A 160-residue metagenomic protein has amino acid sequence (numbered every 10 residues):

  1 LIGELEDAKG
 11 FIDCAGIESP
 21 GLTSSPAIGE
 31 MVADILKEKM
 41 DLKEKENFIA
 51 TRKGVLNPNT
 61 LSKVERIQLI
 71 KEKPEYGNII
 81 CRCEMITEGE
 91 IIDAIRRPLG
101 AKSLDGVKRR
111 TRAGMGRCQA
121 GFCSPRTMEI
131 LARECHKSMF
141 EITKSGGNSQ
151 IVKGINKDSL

Functional and structural regions predicted by a protein language model:
L1-I79, I86-L99, L104, R112-M115: C-terminal catalytic lobe of FAD-dependent flavoproteins
M40-E44, K108-R109, E134-C135, S145-G146: Short, surface-exposed, polar/charged, turn-prone segments marking secondary-structure boundaries
N59-K71, G121, P125, N156-L160: Charged/polar, low-hydrophobicity segments characteristic of intrinsically disordered regions and flexible loops
T87-P98, G121-F140: Iron-sulfur (Fe-S) cluster-binding segments and ferredoxin-like electron-carrier domains, especially [2Fe-2S]
K108-S124, E141-L160: Short Fe-S-cluster ligation motifs
